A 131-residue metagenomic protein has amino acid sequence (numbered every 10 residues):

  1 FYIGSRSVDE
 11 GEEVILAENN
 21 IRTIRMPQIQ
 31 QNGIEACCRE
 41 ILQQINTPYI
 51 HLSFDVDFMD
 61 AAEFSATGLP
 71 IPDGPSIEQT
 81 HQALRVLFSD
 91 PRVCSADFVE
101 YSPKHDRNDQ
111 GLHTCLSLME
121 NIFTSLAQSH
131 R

Functional and structural regions predicted by a protein language model:
F1: Active-site histidine-anchored catalytic micro-motif
G4, N20-T23: Short, well-ordered alpha-helical segments in soluble proteins
S5-R6, V56: Active-site metal-binding loops of divalent metal-dependent hydrolases
R6-A17: Short, glycine/polar-rich helix-capping loops at beta-to-alpha or helix-loop-helix junctions that flank or form
I15, R22-R131: Catalytic cores of soluble, metal-dependent hydrolases
